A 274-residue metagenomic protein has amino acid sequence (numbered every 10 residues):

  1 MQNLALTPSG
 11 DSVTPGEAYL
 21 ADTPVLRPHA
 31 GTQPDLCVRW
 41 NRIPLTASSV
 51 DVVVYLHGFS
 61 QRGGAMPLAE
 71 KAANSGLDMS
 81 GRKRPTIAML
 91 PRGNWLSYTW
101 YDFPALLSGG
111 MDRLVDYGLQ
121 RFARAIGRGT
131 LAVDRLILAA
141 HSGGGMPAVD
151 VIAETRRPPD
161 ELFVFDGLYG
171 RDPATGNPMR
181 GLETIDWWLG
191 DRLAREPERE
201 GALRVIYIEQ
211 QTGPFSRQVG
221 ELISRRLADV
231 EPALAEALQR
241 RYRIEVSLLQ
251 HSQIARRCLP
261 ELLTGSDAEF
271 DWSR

Functional and structural regions predicted by a protein language model:
M1-V52, T86, D229-R240: A domain-start/cap signature at the N-terminus of enzymes
A47-F122: Active-site machinery of serine-nucleophile hydrolases
S48-V52, K83-A88, A132-R135, R156-E161 (+1 more regions): Loop/turn elements at helix/coil->beta-strand transitions in domains of secreted/extracellular proteins
G58-R62, G93-Y98, S142-M146, G167-R171 (+1 more regions): Solvent-exposed loop/turn segments at secondary-structure junctions within structured extracellular/periplasmic domains
G129-S142: Alpha/beta-hydrolase fold nucleophile elbow
G145-R156: Short glycine-enriched nucleophile-adjacent loop and the immediately C-terminal alpha-helix near the catalytic center
R156-C258: The feature captures the conserved acid-bearing segment of alpha/beta-hydrolase catalytic domains
A255-R274: Catalytic active-site module of serine/aspartate enzymes centered on a nucleophile-bearing elbow/loop
